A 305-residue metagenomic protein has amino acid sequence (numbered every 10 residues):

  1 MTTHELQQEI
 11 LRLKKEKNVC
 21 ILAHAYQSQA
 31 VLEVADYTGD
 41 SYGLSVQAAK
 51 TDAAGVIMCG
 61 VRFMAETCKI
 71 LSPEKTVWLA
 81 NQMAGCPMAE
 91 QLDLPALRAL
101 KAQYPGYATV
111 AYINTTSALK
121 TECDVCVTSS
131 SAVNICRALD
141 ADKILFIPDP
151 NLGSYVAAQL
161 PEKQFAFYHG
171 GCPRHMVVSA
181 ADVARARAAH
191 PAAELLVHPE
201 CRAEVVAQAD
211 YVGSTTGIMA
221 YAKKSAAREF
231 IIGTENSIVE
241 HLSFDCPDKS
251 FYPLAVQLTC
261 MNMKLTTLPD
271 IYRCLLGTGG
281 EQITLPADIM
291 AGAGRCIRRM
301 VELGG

Functional and structural regions predicted by a protein language model:
M1-I232, I238-G305: Active-site loop-to-helix "anion-binding N-cap" substructures in soluble metabolic enzymes
